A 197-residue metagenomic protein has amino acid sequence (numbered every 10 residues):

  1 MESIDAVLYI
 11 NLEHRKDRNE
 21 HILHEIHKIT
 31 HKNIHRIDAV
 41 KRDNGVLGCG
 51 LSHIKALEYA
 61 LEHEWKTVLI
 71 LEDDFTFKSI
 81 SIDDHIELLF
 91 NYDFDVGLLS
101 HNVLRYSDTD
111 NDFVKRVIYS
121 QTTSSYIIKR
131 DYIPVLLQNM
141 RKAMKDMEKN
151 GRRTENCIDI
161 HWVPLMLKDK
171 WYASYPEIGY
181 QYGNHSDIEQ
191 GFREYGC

Functional and structural regions predicted by a protein language model:
M1-L71, F75-C197: An acidic/histidine-cluster motif and surrounding catalytic segment that typifies divalent-metal-assisted enzyme active
